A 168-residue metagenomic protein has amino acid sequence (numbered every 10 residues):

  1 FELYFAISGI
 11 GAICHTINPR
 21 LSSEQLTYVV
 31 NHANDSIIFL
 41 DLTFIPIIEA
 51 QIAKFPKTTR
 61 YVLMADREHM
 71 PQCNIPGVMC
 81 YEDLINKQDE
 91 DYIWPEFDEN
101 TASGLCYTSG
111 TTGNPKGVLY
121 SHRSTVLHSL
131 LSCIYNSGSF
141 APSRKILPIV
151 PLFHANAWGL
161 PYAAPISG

Functional and structural regions predicted by a protein language model:
F1-F5, R20-E24, I149-S167: Conserved coil-to-alpha-helix start sites within the AMP-binding
G9-D83, F97: Structural core segment of the AMP-binding/adenylate-forming
G11, T111, G168: Conserved G/P- and acidic residue-centered "switch" motifs that form tight phosphate/ATP-binding loops in soluble
H15, V118, K145: Rossmann-like NAD(H)/NADP(H) cofactor-binding core
V62-D66, E82, Q88, V150 (+1 more regions): Residues at the C-termini of beta-strands that transition into short coil/loop
M79, N86-Y107, N114, S139-K145: Conserved pre-ATP/AMP-binding loop-to-beta segment of ANL
S103-L130: Conserved AMP-binding A3 loop
V126-K145, F153-G168: Conserved AMP-binding/adenylation subdomain of ANL enzymes
